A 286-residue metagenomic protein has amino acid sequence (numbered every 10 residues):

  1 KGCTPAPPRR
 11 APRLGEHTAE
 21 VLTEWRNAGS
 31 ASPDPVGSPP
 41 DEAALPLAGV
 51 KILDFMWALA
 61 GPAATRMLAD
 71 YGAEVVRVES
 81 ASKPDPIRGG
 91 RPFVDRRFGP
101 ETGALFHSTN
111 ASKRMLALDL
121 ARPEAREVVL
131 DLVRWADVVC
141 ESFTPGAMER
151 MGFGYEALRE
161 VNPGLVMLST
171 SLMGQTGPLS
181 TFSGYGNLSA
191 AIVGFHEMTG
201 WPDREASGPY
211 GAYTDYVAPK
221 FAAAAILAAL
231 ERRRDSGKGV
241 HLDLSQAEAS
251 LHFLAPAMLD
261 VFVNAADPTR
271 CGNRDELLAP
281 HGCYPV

Functional and structural regions predicted by a protein language model:
K1-A6: A glycine-rich dinucleotide-binding beta-alpha-beta segment and adjacent secondary-structure elements that constitute
R9-H241, R270: N-terminal helix-loop segment corresponding to the beta1-alpha1 unit of nucleotide/adenylate-binding folds
V217-L227, L244-V263: Active-site-proximal catalytic alpha-helix in oxidoreductases
N264-V286: Alpha-helical interface/anchor segments and their boundary "cap" residues
